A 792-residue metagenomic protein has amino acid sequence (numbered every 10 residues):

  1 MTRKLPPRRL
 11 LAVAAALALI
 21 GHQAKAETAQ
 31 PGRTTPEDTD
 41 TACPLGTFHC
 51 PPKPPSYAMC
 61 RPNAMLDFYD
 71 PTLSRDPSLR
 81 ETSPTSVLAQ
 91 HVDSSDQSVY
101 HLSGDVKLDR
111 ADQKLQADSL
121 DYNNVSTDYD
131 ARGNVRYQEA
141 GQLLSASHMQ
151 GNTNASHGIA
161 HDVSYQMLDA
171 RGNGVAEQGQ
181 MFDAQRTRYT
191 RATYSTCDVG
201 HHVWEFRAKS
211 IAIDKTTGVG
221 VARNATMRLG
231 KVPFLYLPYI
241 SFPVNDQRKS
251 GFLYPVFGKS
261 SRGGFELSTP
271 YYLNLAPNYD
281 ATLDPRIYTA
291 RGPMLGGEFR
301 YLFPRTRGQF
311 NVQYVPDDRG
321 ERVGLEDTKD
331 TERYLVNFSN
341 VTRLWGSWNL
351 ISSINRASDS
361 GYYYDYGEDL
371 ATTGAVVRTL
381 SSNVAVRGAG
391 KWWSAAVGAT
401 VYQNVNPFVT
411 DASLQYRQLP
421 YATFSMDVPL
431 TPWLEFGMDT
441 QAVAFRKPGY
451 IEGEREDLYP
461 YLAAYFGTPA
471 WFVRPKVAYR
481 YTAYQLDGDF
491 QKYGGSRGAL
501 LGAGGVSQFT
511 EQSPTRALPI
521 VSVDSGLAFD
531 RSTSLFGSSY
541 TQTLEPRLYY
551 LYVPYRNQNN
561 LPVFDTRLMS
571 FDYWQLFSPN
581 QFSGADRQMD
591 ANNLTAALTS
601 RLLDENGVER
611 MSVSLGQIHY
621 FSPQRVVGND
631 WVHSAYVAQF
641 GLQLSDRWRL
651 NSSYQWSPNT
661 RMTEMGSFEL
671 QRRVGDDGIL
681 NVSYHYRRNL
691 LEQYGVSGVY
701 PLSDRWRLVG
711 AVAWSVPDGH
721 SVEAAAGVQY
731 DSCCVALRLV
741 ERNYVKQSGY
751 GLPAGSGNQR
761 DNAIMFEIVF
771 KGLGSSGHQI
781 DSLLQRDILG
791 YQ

Functional and structural regions predicted by a protein language model:
T2-K25: Gram-negative bacterial Sec-dependent N-terminal signal peptides
K4-L5, A29, T34, A42 (+5 more regions): Selective for proline/serine-rich intrinsically disordered segments in cytosolic/nuclear regulatory regions
V13-L17, V106, V135, L458: Hydrophobic aliphatic residue packing
A26-D183, T269, L273, S358: Post-signal-peptide, soluble extracytosolic/periplasmic N-terminal scaffold domains of envelope/secretory systems
N63, L88, R136, Q142-I159 (+3 more regions): Outer-membrane beta-barrel proteins and related beta-barrel translocases across Gram-negative bacteria
